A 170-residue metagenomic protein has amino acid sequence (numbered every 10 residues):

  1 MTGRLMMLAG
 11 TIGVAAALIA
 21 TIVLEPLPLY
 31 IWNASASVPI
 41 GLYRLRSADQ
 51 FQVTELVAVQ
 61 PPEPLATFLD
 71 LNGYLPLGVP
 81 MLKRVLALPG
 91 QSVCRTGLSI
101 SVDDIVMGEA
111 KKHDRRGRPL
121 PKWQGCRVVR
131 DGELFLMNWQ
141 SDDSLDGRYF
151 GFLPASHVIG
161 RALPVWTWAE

Functional and structural regions predicted by a protein language model:
M1-P80, V128, G151-E170: Protein maturation boundaries and topogenic segments
N33, I40, L82, G90 (+2 more regions): Short, acidic/polar N-cap/turn motifs at the starts of alpha helices
L42, Q91-S92, S99, E133 (+1 more regions): Structural motif
A48, P62, L98, I105 (+2 more regions): Surface loops and adjacent helix of pleckstrin homology
Q52-V57, Q91, E133, W139: Structural motif
L77-E109: Mid-length scaffold segments of soluble, non-membrane domains
A110-H113, P119-A162, W166-A169: Acidic/glycine-rich C-terminal interaction modules and beta/coil loop segments that lie outside canonical DNA-binding
